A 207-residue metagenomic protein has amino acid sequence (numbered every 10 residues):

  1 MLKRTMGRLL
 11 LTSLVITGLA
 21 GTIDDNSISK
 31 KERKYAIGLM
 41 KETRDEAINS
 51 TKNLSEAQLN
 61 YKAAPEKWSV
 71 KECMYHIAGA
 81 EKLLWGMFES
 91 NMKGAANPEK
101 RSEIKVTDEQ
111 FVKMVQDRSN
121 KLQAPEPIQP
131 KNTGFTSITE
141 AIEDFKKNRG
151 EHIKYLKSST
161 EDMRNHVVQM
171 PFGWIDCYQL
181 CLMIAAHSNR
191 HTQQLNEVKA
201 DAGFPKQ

Functional and structural regions predicted by a protein language model:
M1-L10: Bacterial N-terminal signal peptides that target proteins for export
T12-Y35, G86-E143, A202-Q207: Short, helix-capping/interhelical loops that line the mouth of catalytic, cofactor-, or ligand-binding pockets
N26-K67: Start-of-domain marker
A36, T43, A47, S69-V70 (+5 more regions): Stable alpha-helical elements in mature extracytoplasmic
L39, S50, M87, N91 (+5 more regions): Residues that form generic nucleotide/phosphate-binding pockets
E42-K52, K82, G86, S119-Q123 (+3 more regions): Generic structural signal for well-ordered, non-membrane alpha-helices
Y61-Q110, K154-Q207: Short, contiguous alpha-helical
R118-I184: A charged, solvent-exposed segment within the mature domains of Sec-exported extracytoplasmic proteins
